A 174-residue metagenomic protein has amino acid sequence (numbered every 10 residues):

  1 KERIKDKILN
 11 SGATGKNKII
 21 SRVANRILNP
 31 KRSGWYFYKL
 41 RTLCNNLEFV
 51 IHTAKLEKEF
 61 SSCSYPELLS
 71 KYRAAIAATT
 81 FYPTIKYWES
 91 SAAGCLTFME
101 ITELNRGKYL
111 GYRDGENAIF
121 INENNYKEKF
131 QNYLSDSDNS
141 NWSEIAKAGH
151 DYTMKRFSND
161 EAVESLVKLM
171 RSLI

Functional and structural regions predicted by a protein language model:
K1-E89, F98-L110, D160: Nucleotide-sugar donor-binding catalytic core of glycosyltransferases
Y38-N45, P66, Q131-L134, H150 (+2 more regions): Non-transmembrane alpha-helical segments in soluble domains of secreted/periplasmic/extracellular proteins
I85, I121-N124, F157: Residue-level signal for the nucleotide or nucleotide-sugar donor/cofactor binding architecture
D114-I121: A short acidic/histidine/glycine-rich donor-binding loop in glycosyltransferase catalytic cores
N122-N141: C-terminal "capping" alpha-helix adjacent to the active site of nucleotide-linked donor transferases in cell-envelope
S137-R171: A charged, aromatic-enriched C-terminal amphipathic alpha-helix characteristic of glycosyltransferases across folds
